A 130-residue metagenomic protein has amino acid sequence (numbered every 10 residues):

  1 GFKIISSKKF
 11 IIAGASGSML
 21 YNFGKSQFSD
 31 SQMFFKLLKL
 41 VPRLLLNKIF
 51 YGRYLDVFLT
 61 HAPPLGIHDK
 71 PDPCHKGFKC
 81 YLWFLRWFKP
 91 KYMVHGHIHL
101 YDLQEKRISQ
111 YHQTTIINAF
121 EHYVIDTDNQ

Functional and structural regions predicted by a protein language model:
G1-K76: Conserved catalytic scaffold of divalent metal-dependent phosphoesterases
K3-K8, L82-F88, L100-Q130: Binuclear metal-dependent phosphoesterase catalytic core
A13, Y92-V94, T115-I117: Hydrophobic/aromatic beta-strand patches that form the interior of the parallel beta-sheet core in alpha/beta enzyme
A15-Y21, H97-E105: Noncatalytic linker/hinge segments flanking ATPase motor cores
P42-Y51, W87-Y92, Y123-D126: Short C-terminal domain-edge/linker segments immediately following a structured domain
L55, F78-H95: Proline-aspartate-enriched helix->loop->beta-strand connector
H61, Y92-H99: Histidine-centered divalent metal-coordination motifs
C74-G77, Q110-H112: Glycine-rich, phosphate-binding/catalytic loops in enzymes
